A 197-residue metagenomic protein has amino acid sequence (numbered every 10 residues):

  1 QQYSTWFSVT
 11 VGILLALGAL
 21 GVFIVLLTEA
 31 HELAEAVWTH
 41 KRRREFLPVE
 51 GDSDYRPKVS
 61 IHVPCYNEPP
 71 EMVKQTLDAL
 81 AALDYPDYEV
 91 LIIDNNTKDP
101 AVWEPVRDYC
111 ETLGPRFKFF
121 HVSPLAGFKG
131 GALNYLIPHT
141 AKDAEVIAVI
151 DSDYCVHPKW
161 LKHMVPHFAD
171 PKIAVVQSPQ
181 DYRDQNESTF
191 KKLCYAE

Functional and structural regions predicted by a protein language model:
Q1-Y55: N-terminal membrane-anchoring/stem segments of glycan-assembly enzymes
K58-S60, E89: Cell-envelope/extracellular polymer assembly enzymes that use nucleotide-activated donors
S60-E68, L83, H167: A conserved hydrophobic helix/loop-capping motif in glycosyltransferases and polysaccharide synthases
P69-K74: A structural helix-start
L77-D87: Short, acidic, metal-binding catalytic loop of nucleotide-sugar glycosyltransferases
P86, D94-V106, S123-A126: A conserved acidic beta->alpha catalytic loop
D108-E145, P158-E197: Long helical/loop segments within the catalytic core of UDP-sugar-dependent glycosyltransferases, especially the large
I150-C155: The conserved acidic donor/metal-binding loop of glycosyltransferases
